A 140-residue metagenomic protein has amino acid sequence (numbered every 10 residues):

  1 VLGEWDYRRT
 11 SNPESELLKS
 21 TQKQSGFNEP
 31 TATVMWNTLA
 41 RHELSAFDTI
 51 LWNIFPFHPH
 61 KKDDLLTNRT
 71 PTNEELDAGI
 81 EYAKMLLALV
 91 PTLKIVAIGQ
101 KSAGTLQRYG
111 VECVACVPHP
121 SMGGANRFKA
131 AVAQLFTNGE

Functional and structural regions predicted by a protein language model:
V1-K94, S102-G104, Y109: A polyanion-binding, active-site-adjacent surface
V111-E140: Short, flexible loop segments at boundaries between secondary-structure elements
